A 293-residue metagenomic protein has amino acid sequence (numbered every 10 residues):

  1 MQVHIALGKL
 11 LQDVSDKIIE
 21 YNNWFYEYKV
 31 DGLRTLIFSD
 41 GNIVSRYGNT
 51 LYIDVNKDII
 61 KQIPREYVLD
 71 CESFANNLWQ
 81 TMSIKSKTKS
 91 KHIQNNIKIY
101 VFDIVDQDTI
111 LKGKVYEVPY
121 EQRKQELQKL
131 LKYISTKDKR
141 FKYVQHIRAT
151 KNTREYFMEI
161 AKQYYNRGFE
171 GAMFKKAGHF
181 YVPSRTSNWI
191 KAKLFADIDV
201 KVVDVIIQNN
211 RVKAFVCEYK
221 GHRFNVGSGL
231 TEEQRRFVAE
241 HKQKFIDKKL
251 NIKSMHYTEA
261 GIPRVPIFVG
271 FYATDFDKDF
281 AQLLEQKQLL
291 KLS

Functional and structural regions predicted by a protein language model:
M1, V144-A196: Amphipathic alpha-helical
M1-E20, Y26: Charged, flexible boundary elements
I5, L69, G171-M173, I252: A short, Trp-centered hydrophobic/proline-enriched beta-strand micro-motif
K17-T136: Covalent nucleotidyltransferase
E20-N22, V30-D31, Q94-N96, N166-F169 (+3 more regions): Short, well-ordered loop/turn elements at secondary-structure boundaries
E27, D31-C71, Y181-S293: Classical nucleotidyltransferase
S73, V101-D108, Q145-I147, K176-G178 (+2 more regions): Short, structured patches in soluble enzyme cores that scaffold and shape functional sites
K129-R140, Y165-E170: Secondary-structure boundary elements
